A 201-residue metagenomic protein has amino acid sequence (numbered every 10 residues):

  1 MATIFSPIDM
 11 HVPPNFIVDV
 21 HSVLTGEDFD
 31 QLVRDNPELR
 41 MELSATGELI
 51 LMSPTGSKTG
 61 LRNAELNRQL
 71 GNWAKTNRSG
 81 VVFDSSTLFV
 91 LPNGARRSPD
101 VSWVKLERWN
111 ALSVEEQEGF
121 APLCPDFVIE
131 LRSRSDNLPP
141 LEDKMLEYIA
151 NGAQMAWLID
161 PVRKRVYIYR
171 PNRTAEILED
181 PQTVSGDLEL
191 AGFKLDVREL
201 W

Functional and structural regions predicted by a protein language model:
M1-W201: Gly/Pro/Ser/Thr-rich low-complexity, intrinsically disordered segments predominantly at protein N-termini
